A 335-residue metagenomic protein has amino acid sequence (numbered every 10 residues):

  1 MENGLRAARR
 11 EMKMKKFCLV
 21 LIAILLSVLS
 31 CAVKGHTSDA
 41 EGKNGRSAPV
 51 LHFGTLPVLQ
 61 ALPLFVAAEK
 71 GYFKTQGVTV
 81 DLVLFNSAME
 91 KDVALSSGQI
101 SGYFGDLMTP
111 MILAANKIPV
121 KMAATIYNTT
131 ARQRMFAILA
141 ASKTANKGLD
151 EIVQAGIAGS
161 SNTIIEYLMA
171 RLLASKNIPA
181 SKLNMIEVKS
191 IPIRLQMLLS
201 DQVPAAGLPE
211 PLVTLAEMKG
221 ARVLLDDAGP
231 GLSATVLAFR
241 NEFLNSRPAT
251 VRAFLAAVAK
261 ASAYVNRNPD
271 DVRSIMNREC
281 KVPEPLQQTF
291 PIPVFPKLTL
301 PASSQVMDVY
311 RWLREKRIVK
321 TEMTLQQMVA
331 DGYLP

Functional and structural regions predicted by a protein language model:
M1-A48: Short, low-complexity disordered leader/linker segments with a strong preference for bacterial N-terminal type II
A32-G35, G159-I178, A257-Q287, Q326-V329: Ligand-binding clefts/hinges and TM-proximal coupling segments of bilobed small-molecule sensing domains
E41-P179, M185-V188, P204-L208, R222-V223 (+1 more regions): Short, glycine-/small- and polar/acidic-enriched structural segments that line small-molecule recognition paths
V58, F85-M89, F104, G159 (+6 more regions): Soluble non-cytosolic domains of exported or imported proteins
M108, M185, P192-R278: Pocket-lining segment of extracytoplasmic ligand-binding domains
N245-K320: Secondary-structure end/capping motifs
R314-P335: Conserved C-terminal helix/tail region of periplasmic/extracytoplasmic solute-binding proteins
